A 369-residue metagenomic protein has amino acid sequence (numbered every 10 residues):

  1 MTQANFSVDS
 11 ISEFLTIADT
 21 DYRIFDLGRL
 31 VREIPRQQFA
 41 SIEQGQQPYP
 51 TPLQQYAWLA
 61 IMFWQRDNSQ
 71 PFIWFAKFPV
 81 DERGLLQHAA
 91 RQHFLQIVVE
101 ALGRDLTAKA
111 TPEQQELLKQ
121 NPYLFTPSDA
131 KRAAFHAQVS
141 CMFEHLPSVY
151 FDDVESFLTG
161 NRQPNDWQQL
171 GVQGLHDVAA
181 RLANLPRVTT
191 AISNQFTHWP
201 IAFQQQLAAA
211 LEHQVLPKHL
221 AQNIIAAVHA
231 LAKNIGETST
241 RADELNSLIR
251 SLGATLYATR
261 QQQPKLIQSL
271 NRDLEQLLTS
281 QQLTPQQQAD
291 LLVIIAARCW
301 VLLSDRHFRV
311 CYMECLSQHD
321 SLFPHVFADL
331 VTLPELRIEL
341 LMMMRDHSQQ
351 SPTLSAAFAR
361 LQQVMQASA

Functional and structural regions predicted by a protein language model:
M1-A226, L231: Phosphoinositide system proteins, centered on phosphoinositide phosphatases and their trafficking scaffolds
S7-S12, S41, S69, S128 (+16 more regions): Generic serine detector
V149-D152, P164-V172, L182-T189, F196-A208 (+7 more regions): Generic helix N-cap/helix-start motif at coil->alpha-helix transitions
A191-W199, A209-Q214, N223-R241, R272-Q281 (+2 more regions): Alpha-solenoid HEAT/Armadillo-like helical repeat scaffolds in large eukaryotic proteins
A254-A369: Alpha-helical oligomerization segments
